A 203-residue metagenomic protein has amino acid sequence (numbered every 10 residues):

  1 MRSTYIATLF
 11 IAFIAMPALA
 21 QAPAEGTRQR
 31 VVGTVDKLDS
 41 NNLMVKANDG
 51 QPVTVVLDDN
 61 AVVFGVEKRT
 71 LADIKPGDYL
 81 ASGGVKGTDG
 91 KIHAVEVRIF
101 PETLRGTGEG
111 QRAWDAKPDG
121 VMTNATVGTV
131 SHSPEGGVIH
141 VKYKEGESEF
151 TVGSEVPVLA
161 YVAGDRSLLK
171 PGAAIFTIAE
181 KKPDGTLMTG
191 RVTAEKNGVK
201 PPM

Functional and structural regions predicted by a protein language model:
R2-Y5, A15-M203: Short, flexible, surface-exposed loop segments at domain boundaries
